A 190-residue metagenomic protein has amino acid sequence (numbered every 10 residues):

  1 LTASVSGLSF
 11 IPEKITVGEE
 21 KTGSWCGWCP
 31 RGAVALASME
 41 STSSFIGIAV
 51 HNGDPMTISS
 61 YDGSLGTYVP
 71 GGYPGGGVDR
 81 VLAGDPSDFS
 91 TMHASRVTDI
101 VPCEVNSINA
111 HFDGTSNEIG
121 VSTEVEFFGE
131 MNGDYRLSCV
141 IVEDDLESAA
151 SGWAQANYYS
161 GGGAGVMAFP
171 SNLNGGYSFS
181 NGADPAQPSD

Functional and structural regions predicted by a protein language model:
L1-V5: Beta-strand-enriched, solvent-exposed domains that form extended recognition/catalytic surfaces
S6-S9, D145: Extracellular interdomain linker/stem segments of modular secreted and single-pass surface proteins
S9-I46: Local sequence-structure signature of Cys/Sec-based thiol-disulfide redox active-site neighborhoods
S43-D190: Short, conserved sequence motifs used for protein processing/export or organelle targeting and for catalysis
